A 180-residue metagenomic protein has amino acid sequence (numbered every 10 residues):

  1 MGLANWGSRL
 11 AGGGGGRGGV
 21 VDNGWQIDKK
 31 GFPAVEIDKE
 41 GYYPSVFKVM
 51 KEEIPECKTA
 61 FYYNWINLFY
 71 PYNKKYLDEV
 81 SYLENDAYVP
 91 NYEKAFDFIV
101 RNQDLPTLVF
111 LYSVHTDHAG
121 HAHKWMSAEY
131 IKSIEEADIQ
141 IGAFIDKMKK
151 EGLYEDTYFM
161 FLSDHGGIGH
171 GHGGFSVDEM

Functional and structural regions predicted by a protein language model:
M1, G15-G16, C57, W65-F69 (+2 more regions): Solvent-exposed loop/turn segments at secondary-structure junctions within structured extracellular/periplasmic domains
M1-V49: Active-site nucleophile/metal-coordination loop of metallo-enzymes that catalyze phosphate/sulfate and related
A4, R17, E53-A60, Q103-V109 (+1 more regions): Loop/turn elements at helix/coil->beta-strand transitions in domains of secreted/extracellular proteins
A4-S8, G41-S45, V49, F61 (+5 more regions): Extracytoplasmic/secreted proteins, especially bacterial periplasmic and envelope-associated proteins
L10, F175-M180: Substrate-binding rim/cap in mid-to-C-terminal beta-strand-loop elements of soluble/periplasmic
A34-K94: A substrate-binding/cap region within the structured catalytic cores of diverse enzymes
I66-S81, A95-I139, A143: Active-site His/acidic residue clusters
E136-S176: Metal-dependent active-site segment of extracytoplasmic phospho-/sulfohydrolases and closely related
